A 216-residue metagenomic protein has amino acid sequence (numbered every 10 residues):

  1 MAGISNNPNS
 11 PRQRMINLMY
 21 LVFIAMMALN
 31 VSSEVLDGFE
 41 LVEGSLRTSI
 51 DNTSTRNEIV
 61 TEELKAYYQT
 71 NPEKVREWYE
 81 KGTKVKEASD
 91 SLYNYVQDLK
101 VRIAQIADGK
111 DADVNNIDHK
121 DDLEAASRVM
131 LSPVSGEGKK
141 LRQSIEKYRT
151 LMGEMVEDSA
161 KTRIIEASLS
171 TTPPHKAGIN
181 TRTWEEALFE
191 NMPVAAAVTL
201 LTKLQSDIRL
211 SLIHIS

Functional and structural regions predicted by a protein language model:
M1-L21, M26, L36: N-terminal positive-inside, membrane-proximal cytosolic segments immediately preceding the first
I4-N6, V31, T70: Sparse, context-dependent recognition of short Cys/His-centered cofactor- or disulfide-binding micro-motifs
L21-A25, V31, L92: Hydrophobic alpha-helical transmembrane segments of multipass integral membrane proteins
M27-L41: Membrane-interface motif at the C-terminal end of an N-terminal transmembrane signal
F39-Q205: Juxtamembrane extramembrane loops of integral membrane proteins
I213-I215: Conserved small/polar residues in nucleotide/adenosyl-binding loops
